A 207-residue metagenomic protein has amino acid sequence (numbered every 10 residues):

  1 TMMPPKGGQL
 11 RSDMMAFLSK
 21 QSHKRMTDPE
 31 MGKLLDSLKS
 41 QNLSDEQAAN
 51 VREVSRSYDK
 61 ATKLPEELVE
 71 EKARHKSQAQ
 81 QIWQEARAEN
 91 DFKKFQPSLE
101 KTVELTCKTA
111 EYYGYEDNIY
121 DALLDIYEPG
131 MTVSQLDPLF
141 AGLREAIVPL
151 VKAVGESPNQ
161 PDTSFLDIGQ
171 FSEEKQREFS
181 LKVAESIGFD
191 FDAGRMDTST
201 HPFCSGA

Functional and structural regions predicted by a protein language model:
T1-P129: A well-structured
K72-A207: Contiguous, non-catalytic segments that form substrate-binding/exosite surfaces or channel walls
